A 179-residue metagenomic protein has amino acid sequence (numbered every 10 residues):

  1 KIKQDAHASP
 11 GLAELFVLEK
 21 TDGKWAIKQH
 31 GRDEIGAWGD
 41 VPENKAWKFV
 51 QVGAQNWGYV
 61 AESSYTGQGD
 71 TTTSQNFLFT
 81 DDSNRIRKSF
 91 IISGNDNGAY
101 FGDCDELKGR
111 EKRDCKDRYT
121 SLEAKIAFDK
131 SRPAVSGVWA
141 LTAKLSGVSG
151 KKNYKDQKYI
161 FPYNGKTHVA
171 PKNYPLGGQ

Functional and structural regions predicted by a protein language model:
K1-K3, Q55-S64, V135-S146: Short beta-strand elements that form the blades of beta-propeller/WD-repeat-like and other beta-sheet-rich scaffold
K1-V52: Short N-terminal edge-element motif at the start of the domain
G31, I35-A37, P42-S83, R87-N97: Eukaryote-skewed repeat-based solenoidal scaffolds used as protein-protein interaction platforms, primarily
G67, T72-Q179: Acidic, small-residue rich beta-repeat scaffolds with periodic aromatic anchors
